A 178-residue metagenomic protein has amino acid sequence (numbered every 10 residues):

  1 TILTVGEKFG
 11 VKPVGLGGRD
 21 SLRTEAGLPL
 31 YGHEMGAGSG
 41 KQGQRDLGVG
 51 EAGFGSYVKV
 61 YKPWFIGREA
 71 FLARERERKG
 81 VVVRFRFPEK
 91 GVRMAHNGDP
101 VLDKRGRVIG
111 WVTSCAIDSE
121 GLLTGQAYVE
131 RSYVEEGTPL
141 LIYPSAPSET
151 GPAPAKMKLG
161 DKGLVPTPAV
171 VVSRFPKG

Functional and structural regions predicted by a protein language model:
T1-G178: Conserved, structured C-terminal
